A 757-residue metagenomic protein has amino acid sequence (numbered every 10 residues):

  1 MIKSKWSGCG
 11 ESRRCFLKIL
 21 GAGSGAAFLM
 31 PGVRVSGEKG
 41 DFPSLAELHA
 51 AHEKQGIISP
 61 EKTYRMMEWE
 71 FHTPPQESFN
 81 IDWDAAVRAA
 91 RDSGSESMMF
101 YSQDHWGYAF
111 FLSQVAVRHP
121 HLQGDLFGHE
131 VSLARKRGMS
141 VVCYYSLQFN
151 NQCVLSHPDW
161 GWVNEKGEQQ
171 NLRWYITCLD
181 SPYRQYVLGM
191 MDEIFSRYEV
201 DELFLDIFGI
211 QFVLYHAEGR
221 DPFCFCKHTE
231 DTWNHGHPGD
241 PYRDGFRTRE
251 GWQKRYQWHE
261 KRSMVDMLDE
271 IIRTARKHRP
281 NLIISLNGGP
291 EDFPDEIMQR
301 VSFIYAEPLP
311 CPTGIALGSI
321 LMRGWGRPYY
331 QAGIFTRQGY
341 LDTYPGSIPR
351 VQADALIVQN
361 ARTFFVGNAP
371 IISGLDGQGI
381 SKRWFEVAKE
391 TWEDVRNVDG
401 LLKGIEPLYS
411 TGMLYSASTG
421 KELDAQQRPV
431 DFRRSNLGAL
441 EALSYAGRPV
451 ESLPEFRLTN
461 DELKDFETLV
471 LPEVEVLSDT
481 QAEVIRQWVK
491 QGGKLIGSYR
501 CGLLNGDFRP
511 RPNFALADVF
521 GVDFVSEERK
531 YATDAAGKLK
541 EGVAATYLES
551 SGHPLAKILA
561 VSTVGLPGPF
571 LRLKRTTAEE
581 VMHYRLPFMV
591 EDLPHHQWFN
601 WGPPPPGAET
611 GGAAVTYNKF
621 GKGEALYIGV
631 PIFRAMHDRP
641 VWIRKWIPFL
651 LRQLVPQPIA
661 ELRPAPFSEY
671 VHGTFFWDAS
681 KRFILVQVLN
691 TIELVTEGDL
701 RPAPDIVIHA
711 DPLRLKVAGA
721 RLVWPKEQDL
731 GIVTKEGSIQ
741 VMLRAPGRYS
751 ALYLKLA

Functional and structural regions predicted by a protein language model:
M1-C15, E38-K39: N-terminal secretory signal peptides
F79, W83, R88, V430-N513 (+2 more regions): Helical hinge/lid and interdomain linker segments adjacent to catalytic or ligand-binding clefts that mediate domain
R91-G124, F149-H157, E291-I297, V301-F303: Aromatic-lined carbohydrate-binding/catalytic grooves of carbohydrate-active enzymes
Y101, D201, V265, H278-E441 (+14 more regions): Hydrophobic targeting/anchoring helices
C143-Y198: Active-site-adjacent "subsite" loops/lids of carbohydrate-active enzymes
Y186-G288: Active-site neighborhood of glycoside hydrolase catalytic domains
E475-L566, P648: A glycine-rich, often tryptophan-bearing local segment used as a flexible ligand/cofactor-contacting loop or short
L694-K716: Surface-exposed beta-strand/loop patches in extracellular or lumenal glycoproteins
